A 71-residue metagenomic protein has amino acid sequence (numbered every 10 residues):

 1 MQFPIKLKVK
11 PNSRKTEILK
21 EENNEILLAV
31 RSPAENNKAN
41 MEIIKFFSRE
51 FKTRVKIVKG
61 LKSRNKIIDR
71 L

Functional and structural regions predicted by a protein language model:
M1-N37, M41-L71: Contiguous, often N-terminal, cationic amphipathic patches that form binding interfaces
